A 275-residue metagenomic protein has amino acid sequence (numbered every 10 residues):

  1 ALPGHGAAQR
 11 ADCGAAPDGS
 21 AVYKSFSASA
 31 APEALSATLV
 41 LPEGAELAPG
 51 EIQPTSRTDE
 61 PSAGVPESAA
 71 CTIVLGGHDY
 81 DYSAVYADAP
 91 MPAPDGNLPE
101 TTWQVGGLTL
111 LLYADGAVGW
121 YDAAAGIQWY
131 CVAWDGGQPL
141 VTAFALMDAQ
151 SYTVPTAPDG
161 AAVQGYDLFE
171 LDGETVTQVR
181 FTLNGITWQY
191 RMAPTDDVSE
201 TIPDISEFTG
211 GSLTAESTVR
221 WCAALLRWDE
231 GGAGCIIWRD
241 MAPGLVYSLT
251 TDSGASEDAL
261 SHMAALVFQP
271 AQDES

Functional and structural regions predicted by a protein language model:
A1-A15, V267: Gram-positive cell-envelope targeting signals
G4-A8, L140, P158: Short, intrinsically disordered, low-complexity terminal segments
A8, L110, A143-A145, E170 (+2 more regions): Small-side-chain structural scaffolding
C13-A124, S151-P243: Short, solvent-exposed recognition patches
A124-T153, A161, A242-S275: Surface-exposed amphipathic alpha-helical segments
